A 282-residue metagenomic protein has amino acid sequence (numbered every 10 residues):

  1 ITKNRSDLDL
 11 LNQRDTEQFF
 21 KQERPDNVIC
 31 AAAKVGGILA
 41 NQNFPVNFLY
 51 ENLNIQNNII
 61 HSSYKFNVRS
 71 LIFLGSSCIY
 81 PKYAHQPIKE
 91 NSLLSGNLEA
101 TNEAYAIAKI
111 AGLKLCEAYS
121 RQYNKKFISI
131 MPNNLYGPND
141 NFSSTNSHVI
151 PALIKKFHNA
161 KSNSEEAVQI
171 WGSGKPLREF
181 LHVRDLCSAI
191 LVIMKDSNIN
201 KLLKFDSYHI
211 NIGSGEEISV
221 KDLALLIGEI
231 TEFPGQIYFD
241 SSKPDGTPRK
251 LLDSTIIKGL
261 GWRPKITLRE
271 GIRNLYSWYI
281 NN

Functional and structural regions predicted by a protein language model:
T2, Q13-L53, K65: NAD(P)H-binding glycine-rich loop region in Rossmannoid oxidoreductase-like domains and their noncatalytic homologs
K3, V28-K34, L71-S77, I130-P132: SDR active-site strand-loop-helix element
D9, G75-S76, L113-N141, P151-L153 (+1 more regions): Conserved beta-loop-beta element that borders a ligand/cofactor-binding pocket
N12, N27, E51-I55, S70 (+3 more regions): Conserved cofactor-binding/catalytic machinery of classical short-chain dehydrogenase/reductase
Q56-N57, I110-E117, I150-K155, S188-L191 (+1 more regions): Conserved active-site helix of classical SDR/Rossmann-fold NAD(P)-dependent CH-OH oxidoreductases
N57-N102, I128: Conserved Rossmann-fold NAD(P)-dependent oxidoreductase catalytic core, especially the SDR/UDP-sugar
A104, A108: Active-site helix of classical SDR
N159-N282: C-terminal substrate-binding subdomain of Rossmann-fold SDR/epimerase-dehydratase oxidoreductases
